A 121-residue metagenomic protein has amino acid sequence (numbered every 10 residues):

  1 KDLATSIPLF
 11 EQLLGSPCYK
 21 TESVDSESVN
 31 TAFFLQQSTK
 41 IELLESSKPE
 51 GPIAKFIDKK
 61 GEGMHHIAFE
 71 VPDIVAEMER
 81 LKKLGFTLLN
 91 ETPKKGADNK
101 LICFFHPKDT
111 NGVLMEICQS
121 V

Functional and structural regions predicted by a protein language model:
K1-D2, A32-L35, A54-R80, C103: Vicinal oxygen chelate
K1-E27, G51: Long, hydrophobic N-terminal alpha-helical segment
P8, Q12, A76-K83: Replace "anionic and nucleotidyl ligands
S16-Q36, K40, H106: N-terminal strand-loop-strand beta-hairpin
A32-F33, F69, M78-V121: Vicinal oxygen chelate
L43: Carbohydrate-associated surface elements
E50-P52, G96: Serine-centered coil/turn micro-motif
